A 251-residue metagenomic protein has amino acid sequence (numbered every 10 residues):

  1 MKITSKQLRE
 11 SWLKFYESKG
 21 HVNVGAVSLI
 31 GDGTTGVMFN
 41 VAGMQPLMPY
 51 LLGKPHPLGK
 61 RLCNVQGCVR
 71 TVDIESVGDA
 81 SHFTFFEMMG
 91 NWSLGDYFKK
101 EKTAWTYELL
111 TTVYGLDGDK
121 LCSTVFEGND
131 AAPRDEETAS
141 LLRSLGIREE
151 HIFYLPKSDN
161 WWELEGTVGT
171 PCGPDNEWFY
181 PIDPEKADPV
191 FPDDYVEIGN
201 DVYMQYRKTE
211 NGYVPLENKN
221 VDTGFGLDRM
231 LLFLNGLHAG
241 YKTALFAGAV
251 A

Functional and structural regions predicted by a protein language model:
M1-A251: Alpha-helical segments
